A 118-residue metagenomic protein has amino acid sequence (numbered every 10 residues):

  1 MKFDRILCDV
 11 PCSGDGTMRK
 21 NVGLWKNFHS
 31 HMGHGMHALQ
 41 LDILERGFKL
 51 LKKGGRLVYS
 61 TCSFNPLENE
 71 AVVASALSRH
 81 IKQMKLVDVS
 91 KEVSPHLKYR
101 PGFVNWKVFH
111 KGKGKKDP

Functional and structural regions predicted by a protein language model:
M1-P118: S-adenosylmethionine
